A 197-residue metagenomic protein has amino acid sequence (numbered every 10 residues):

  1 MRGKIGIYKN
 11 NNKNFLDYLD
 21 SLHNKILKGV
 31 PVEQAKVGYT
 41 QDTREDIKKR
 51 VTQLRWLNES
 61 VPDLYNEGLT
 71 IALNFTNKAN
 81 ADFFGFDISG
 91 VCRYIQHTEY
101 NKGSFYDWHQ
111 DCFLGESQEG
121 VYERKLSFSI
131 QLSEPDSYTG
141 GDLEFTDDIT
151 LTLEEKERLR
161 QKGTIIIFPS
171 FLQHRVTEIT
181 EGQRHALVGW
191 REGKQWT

Functional and structural regions predicted by a protein language model:
M1-S89: Non-heme Fe(II)/2-oxoglutarate
L73, N80-T197: Catalytic core of non-heme Fe(II) oxygenases with the double-stranded beta-helix
